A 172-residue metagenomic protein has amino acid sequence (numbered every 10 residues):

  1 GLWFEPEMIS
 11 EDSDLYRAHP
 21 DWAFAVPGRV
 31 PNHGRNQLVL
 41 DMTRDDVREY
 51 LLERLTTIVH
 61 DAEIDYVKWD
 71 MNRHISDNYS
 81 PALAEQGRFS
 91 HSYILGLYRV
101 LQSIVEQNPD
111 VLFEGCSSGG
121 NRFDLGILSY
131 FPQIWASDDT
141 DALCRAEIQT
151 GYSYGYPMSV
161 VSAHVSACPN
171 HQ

Functional and structural regions predicted by a protein language model:
G1-F4, V67-W69, E114-G115: Hydrophobic faces of well-ordered beta-strands that scaffold small-molecule active sites in alpha/beta enzyme cores
M8, R73-I75: Feature marks short, surface-exposed loop/turn motifs that line or immediately flank catalytic pockets and channel
S10-E49, H91-Q172: Glycan-recognition surfaces
A25-P27, K68-N72: Non-cysteine beta-strand/loop elements that form the S-adenosyl-L-methionine
L40-D70: An active-site-proximal structural segment forming one wall of the substrate-binding cleft that immediately precedes
Y79-P81: Conserved N-terminal phosphate-binding loop of PLP-dependent enzymes in the Aspartate aminotransferase
E85-G87: Short, basic, glycine/proline-bearing loop/turn elements
